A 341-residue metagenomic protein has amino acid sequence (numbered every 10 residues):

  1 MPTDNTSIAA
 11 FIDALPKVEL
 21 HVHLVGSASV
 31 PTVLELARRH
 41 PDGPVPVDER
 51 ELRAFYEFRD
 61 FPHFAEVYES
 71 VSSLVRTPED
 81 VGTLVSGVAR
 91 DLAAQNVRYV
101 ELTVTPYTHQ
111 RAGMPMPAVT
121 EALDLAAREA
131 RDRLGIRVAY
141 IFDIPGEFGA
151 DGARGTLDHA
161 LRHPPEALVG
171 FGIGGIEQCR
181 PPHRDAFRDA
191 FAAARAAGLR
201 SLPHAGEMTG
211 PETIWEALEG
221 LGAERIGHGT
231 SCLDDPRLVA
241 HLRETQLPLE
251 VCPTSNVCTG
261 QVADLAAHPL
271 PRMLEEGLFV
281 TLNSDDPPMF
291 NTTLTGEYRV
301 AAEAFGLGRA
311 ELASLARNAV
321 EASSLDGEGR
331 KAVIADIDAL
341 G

Functional and structural regions predicted by a protein language model:
M1-L199, M208-T213, G220, E224-R225 (+2 more regions): Metal-cofactor-binding active-site regions of metalloenzymes
A205: Catalytic glutamate of the conserved HExxH
